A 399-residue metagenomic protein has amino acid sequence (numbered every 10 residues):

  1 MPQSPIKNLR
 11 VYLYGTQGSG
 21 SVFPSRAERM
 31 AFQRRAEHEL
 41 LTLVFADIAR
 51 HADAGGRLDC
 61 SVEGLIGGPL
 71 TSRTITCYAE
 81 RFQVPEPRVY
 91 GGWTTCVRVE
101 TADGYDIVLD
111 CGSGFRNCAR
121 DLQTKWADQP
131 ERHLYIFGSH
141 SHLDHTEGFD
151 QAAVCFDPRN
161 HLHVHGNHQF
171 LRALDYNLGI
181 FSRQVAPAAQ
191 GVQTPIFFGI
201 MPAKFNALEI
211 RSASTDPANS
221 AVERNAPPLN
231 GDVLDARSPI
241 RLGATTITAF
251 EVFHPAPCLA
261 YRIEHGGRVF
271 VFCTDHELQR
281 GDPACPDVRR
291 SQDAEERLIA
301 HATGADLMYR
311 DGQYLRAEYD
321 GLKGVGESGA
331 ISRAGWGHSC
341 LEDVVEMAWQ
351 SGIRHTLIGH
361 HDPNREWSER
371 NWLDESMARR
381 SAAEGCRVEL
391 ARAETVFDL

Functional and structural regions predicted by a protein language model:
M1-V271, Q279-R280, A284, E366-L399: Binuclear metal-dependent hydrolase catalytic cores
P85, V269, E277-A391: Cap/insert and terminal regions of metallo-dependent hydrolase folds
